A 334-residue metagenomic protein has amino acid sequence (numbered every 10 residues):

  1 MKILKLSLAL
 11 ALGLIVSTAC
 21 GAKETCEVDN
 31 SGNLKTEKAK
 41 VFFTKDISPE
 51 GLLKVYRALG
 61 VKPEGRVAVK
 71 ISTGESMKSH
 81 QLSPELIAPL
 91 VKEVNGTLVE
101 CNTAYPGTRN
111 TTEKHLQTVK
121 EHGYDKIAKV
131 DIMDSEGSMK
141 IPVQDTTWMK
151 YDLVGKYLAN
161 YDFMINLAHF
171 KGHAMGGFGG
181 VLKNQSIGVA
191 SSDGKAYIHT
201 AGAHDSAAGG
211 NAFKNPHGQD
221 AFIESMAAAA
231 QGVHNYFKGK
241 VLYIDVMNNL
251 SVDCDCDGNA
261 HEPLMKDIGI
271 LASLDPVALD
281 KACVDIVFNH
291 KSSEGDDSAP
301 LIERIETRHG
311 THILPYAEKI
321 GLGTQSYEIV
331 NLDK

Functional and structural regions predicted by a protein language model:
M1-L6, C283: Positively charged n-region of N-terminal signal peptides that target proteins for export
S7-S17: Bacterial N-terminal signal peptides
K23-C26: Mature soluble domains of exported/periplasmic/lumenal proteins and thiol-rich metal-chelating peptides
D29-K334: Extended, low-polarity segments enriched in aliphatic/aromatic residues
